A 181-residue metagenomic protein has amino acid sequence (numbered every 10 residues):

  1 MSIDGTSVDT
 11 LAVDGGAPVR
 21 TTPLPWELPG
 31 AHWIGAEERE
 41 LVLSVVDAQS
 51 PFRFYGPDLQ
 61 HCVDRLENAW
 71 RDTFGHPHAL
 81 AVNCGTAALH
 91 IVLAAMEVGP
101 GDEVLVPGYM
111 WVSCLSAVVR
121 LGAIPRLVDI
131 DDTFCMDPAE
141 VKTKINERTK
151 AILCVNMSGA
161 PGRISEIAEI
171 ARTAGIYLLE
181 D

Functional and structural regions predicted by a protein language model:
M1-T86, I91-A95, R172: Conserved PLP-binding active-site segment in aminotransferase class I/II-type PLP enzymes
E38, E67, D129, E180-D181: Acidic active-site catalytic centers that drive phospho-/nucleotidyl reactions and related ester hydrolyses
A94-E180: PLP-dependent aminotransferase-like
